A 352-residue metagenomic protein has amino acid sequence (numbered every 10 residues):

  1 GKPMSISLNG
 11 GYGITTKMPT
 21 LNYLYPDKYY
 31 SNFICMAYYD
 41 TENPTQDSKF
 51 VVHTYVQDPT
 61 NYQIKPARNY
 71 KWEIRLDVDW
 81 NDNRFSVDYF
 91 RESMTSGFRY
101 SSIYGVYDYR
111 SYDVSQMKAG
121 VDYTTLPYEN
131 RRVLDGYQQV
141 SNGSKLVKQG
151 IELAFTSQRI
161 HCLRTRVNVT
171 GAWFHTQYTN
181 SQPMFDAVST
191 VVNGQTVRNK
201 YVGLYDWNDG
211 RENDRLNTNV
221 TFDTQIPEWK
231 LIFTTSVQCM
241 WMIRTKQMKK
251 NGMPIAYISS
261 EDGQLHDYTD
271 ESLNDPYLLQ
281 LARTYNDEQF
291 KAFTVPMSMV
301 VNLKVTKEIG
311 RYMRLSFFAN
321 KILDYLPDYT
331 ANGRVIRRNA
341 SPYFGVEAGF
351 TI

Functional and structural regions predicted by a protein language model:
G1, I74-W80, Y89, I151-S157 (+5 more regions): Residues on the lipid-exposed face of transmembrane beta-strands in outer-membrane beta-barrel proteins
P3-L8, D82-F85, H161-R166, E228-F233 (+3 more regions): Repeated loop/turn-to-beta-strand initiation elements of outer-membrane beta-barrel proteins
L8-I14, Y23-Y25, V78, V87-R91 (+5 more regions): Transmembrane beta-barrel strands of outer-membrane/channel proteins
T16-T95, Q116-A119, T124, R132-E152 (+2 more regions): Outer-membrane beta-barrel signature, preferentially recognizing the C-terminal barrel domain of Gram-negative
A37-Y39, H53-T60, R132-V140, V197-D206 (+3 more regions): Extracytoplasmic loops and strand-loop junctions of Gram-negative outer membrane beta-barrel proteins
R68-W72, K145-I151, E212-T218, M297-V301 (+2 more regions): Residues that define the transmembrane beta-barrel architecture of outer-membrane proteins
S111-K250: Gram-negative outer-membrane beta-barrel transporters
Q238-N286, F293-I352: C-terminal beta-signal and adjacent terminal beta-strands/loops of Gram-negative outer-membrane beta-barrel proteins
